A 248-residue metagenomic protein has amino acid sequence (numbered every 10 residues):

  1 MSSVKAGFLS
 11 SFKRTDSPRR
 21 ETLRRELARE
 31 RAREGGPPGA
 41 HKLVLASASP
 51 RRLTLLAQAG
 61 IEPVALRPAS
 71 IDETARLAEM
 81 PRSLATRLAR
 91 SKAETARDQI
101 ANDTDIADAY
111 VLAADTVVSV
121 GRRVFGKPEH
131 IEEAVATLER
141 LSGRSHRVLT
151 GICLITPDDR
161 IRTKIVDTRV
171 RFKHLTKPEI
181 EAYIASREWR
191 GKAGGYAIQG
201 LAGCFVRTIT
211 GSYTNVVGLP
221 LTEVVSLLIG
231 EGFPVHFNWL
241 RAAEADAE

Functional and structural regions predicted by a protein language model:
K5, F12-R20, R24-V44, M80-E248: Anionic-ligand binding patches
E34, P38-I61: N-terminal beta1-alpha1 ligand-phosphate binding loop
A48, A69, P157: Cofactor-binding loop segments of dinucleotide-utilizing enzymes, especially the Rossmann-like FAD- and NAD(P)+-binding
P63-E79, I161-D167: Short glycine-rich, Thr/Ser-proximal phosphate-binding strand/loop in the N-terminal lobe of ATP-dependent enzymes
